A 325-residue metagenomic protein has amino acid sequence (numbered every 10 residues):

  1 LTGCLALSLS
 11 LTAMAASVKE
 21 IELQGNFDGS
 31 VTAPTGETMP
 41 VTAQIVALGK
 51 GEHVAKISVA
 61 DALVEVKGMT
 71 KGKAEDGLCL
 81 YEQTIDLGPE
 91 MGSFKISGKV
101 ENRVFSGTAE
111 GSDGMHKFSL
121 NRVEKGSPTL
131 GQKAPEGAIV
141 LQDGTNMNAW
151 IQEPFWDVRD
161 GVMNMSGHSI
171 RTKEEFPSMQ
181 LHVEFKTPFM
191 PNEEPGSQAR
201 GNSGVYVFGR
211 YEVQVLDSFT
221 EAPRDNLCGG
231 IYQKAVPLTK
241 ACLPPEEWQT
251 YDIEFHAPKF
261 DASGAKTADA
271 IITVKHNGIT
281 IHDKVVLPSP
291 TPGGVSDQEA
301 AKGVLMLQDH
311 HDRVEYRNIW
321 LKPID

Functional and structural regions predicted by a protein language model:
T2-T12: Bacterial N-terminal signal peptides
A16-I21, A33, E37-D325: Carbohydrate-interacting regions of secretory-pathway proteins
L23-N26: A glycine-anchored, Pro-Gly-centered beta-turn/N-cap motif
G29-V31: Short Lys/Arg-enriched alpha/beta "domain-start" segment
